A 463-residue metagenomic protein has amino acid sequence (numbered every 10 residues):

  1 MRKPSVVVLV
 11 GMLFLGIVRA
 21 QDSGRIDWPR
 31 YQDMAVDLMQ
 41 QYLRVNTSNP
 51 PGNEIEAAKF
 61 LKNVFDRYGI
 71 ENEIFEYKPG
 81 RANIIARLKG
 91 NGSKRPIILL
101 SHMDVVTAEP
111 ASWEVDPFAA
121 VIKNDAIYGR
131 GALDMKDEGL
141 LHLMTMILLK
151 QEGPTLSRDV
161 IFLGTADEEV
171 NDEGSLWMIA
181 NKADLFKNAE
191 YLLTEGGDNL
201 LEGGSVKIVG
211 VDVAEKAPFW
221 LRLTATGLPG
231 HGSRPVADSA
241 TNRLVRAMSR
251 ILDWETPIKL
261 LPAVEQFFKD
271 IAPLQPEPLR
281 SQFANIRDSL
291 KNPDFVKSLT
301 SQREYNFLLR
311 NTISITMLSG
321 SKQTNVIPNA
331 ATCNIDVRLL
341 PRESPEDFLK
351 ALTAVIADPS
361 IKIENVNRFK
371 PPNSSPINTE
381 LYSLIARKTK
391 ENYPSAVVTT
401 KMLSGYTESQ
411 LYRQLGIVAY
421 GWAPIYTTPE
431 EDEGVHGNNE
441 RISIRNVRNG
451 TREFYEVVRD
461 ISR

Functional and structural regions predicted by a protein language model:
M1-V7: Bacterial N-terminal signal peptides that target proteins for export
V7-G16: Bacterial N-terminal signal peptides
V18-D22: Boundary at the C-terminal end of the N-terminal hydrophobic targeting segment
R30-I55: N-terminal capping segment at the start of a domain
S48-K94, P117-A120: A non-catalytic alpha/beta surface segment that caps or lines the substrate-entry region of metallo-dependent hydrolase
S93-K94, L200-E202, L260-K322, N329-A330 (+2 more regions): An extended, acidic, His-containing surface patch that forms the Zn2+-binding/catalytic region of metallohydrolases
K94-G164: Active-site metal-coordination/substrate-binding segment of hydrolases, especially metallo-dependent peptidases
A132-S298, Q302-N311, H436-T451: Fold-level recognition of mixed alpha/beta catalytic cores in primary-metabolism enzymes, strongest
